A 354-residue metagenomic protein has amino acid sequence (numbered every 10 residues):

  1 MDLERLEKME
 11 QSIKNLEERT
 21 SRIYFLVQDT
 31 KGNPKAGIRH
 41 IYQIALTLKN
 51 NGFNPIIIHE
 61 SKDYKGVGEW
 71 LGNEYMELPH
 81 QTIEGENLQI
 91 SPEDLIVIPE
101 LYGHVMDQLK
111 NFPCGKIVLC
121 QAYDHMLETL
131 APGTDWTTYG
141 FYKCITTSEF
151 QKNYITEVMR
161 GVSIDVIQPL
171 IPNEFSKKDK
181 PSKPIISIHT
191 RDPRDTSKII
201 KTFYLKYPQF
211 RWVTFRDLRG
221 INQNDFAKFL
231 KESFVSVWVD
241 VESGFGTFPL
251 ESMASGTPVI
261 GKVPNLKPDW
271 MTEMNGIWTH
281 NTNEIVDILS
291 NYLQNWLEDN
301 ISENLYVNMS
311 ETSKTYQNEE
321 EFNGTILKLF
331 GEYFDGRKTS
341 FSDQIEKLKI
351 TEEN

Functional and structural regions predicted by a protein language model:
L3-I13, I56, Y64-F141: Extended catalytic core of nucleotide-activated donor transferases of GT-like folds
Q28-H40: A short, glycine/small-residue-rich beta-strand->loop->alpha-helix junction that serves as a flexible
G37-H40, I44-L46, N153-F226: Conserved catalytic-core segment of nucleotide-activated headgroup transferases in glycan assembly
A227, L250-A254, P268-D269: Short alpha-helical segment that forms part of, or immediately flanks, the ligand-binding pocket in carbohydrate-active
V241: Aromatic "clamp/platform" in nucleotide-sugar-dependent glycosyltransferases that forms part of the donor/acceptor
P258-G261: Short hydrophobic beta-strand element within catalytic cores of glycosyltransferases and related nucleotide-activated
P268-Q294: Change "using UDP/GDP/dTDP sugars" to "using nucleotide sugars
L297-E353: A charged, aromatic-enriched C-terminal amphipathic alpha-helix characteristic of glycosyltransferases across folds
